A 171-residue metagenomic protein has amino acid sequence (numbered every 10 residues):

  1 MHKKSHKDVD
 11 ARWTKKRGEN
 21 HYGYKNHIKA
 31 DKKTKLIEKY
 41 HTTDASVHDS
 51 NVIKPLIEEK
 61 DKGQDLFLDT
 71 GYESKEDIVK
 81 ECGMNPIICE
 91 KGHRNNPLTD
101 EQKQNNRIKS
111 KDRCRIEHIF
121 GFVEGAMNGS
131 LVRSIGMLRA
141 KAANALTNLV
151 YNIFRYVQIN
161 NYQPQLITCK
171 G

Functional and structural regions predicted by a protein language model:
M1-T70, K75-K80: Polybasic low-complexity intrinsically disordered regions
T34, G92-R94, R155: Short loop/turn segments at secondary-structure transitions that flank enzyme active sites
D65, T70-A142: Helix-centered, glycine/charged polyanion-binding patches within enzymatic domains that contact phosphate-containing
E124, F154, Q158: Hydrophobic/aromatic-lined pockets within catalytic cores
S130, Q158-G171: A short, flexible helix-boundary coil/loop motif
